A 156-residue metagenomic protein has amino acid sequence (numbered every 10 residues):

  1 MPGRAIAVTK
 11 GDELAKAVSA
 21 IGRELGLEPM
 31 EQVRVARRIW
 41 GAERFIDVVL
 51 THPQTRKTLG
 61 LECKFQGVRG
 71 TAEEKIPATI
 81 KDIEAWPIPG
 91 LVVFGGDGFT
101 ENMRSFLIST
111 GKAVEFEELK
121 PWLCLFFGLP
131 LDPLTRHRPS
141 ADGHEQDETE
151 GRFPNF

Functional and structural regions predicted by a protein language model:
M1-R37: Acidic-basic catalytic patches of nuclease active cores, encompassing PD-(D/E)XK and other metal-cofactor nuclease
A15-K16, E43, I76-I80: Short amphipathic alpha-helical segment that frequently serves as the phosphate-/nucleotide-binding helix
R23-L27, P87, G111: Glycine-centered loop/turn motif at secondary-structure junctions
E28-T55, G70: Active-site metal-binding core of divalent-cation-utilizing nuclease and nuclease-like domains
P29, G90, A113-E115: Hydrophobic beta-strand scaffold residues
V48-C63, S140-E148: Short, basic, helix/turn surface patches
T58-L59, K64-T110: Catalytic cores of nucleic-acid endonucleases
G95-F156: Domain-level recognition of nuclease-like catalytic cores that cleave nucleotide substrates
